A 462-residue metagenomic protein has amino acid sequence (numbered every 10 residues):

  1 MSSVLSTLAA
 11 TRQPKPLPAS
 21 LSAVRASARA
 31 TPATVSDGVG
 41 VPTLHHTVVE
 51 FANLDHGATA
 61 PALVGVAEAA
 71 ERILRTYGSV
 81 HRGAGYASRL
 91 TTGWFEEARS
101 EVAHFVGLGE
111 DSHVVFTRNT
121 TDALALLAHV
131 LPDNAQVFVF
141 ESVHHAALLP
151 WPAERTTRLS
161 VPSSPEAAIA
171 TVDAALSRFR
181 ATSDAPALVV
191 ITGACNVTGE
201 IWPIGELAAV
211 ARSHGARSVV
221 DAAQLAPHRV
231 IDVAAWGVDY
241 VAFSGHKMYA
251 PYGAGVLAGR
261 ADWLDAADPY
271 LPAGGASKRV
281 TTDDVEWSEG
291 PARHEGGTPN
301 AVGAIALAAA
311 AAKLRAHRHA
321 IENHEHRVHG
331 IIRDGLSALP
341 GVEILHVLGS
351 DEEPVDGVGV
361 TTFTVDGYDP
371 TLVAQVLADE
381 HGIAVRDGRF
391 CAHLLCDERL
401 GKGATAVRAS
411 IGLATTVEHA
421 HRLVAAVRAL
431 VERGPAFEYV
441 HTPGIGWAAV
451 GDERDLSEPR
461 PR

Functional and structural regions predicted by a protein language model:
S2-R462: Pyridoxal 5′-phosphate
